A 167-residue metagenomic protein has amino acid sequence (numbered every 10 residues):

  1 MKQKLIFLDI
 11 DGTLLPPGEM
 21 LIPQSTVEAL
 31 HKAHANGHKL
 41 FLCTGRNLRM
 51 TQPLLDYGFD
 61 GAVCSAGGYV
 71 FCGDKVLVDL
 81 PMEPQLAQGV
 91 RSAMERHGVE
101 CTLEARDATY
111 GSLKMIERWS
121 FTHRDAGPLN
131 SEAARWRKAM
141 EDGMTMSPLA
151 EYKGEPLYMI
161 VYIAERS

Functional and structural regions predicted by a protein language model:
M1, Y57, E155: Structured loop/turn residues at beta-strand edges in well-structured enzyme cores
K2-E19, T44, V90: Asp-based phosphoryl-transfer active-site loop
F7-L8, Y69-F71, A150-G154: Short, basic/glycine-rich phosphate-binding loops at helix/coil junctions that contact nucleotide phosphates
D11, G67, E165: Flexible loop residues that form catalytic and substrate-binding hotspots at small-molecule/glycan-binding clefts
T13-P16, N36, D74-V76, P156-Y158: A short, structure-level motif marking secondary-structure boundaries and short turns
L21, V27-G127: Active-site phosphate-binding/coordination module
A93, E104-S167: Conserved acidic, metal-coordinating active-site core of Asp-based, Mg2+-dependent phosphoryl-transfer enzymes
